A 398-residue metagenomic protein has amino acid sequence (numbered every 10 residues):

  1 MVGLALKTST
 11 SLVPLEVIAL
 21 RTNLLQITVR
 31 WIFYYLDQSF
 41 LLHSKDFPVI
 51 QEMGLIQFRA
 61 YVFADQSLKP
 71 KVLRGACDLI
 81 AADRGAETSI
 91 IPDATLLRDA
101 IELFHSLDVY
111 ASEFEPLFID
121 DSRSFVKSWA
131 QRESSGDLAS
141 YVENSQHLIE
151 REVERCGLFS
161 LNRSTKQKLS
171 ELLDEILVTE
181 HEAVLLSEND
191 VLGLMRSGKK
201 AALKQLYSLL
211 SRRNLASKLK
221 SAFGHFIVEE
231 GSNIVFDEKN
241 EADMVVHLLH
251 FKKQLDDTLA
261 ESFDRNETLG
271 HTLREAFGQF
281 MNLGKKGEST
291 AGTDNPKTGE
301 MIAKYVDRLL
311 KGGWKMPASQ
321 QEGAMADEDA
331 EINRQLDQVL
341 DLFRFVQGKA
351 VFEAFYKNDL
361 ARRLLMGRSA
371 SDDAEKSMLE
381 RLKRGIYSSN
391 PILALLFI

Functional and structural regions predicted by a protein language model:
M1-I398: Eukaryotic scaffold/interaction segments
